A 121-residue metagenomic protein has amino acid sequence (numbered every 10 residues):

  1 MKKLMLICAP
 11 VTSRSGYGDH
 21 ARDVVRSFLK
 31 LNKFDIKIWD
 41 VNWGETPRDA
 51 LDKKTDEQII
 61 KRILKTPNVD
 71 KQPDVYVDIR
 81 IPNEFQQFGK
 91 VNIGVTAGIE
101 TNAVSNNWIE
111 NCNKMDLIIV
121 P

Functional and structural regions predicted by a protein language model:
M1-V75: N-terminal pre-catalytic "stem/leader" segment of glycosyltransferase-like enzymes
L6, T46-P121: Extended catalytic core of nucleotide-activated donor transferases of GT-like folds
